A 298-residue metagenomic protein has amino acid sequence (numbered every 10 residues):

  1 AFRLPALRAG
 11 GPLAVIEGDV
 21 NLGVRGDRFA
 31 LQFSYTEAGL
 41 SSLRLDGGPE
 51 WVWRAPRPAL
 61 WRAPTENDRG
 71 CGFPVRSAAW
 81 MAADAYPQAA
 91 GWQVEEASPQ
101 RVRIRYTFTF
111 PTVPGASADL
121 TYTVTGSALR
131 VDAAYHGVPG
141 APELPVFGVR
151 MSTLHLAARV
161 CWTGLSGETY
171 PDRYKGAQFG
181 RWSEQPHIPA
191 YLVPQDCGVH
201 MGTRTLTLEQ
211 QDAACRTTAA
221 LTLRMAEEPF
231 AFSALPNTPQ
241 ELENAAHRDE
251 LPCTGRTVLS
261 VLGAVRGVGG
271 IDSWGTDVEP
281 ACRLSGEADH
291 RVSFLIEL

Functional and structural regions predicted by a protein language model:
R3-L298: Beta-strand/loop-rich accessory regions of lumenal/periplasmic or secreted enzymes, predominantly carbohydrate-active
